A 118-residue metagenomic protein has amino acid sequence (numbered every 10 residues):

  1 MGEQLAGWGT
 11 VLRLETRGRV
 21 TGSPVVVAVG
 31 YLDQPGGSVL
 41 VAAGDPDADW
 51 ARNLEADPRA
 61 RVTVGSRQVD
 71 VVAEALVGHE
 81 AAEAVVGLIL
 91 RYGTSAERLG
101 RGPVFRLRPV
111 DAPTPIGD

Functional and structural regions predicted by a protein language model:
M1, V26-A28, Y92: A generic local structural motif
M1-G9: Short, basic/aromatic recognition patches
G7, P24, R98-G100: Short coil/turn motifs at beta-sheet boundaries
G9-A43: Short beta-strand segments
D45-P113, G117: Short, structured beta-strand-loop surface elements
